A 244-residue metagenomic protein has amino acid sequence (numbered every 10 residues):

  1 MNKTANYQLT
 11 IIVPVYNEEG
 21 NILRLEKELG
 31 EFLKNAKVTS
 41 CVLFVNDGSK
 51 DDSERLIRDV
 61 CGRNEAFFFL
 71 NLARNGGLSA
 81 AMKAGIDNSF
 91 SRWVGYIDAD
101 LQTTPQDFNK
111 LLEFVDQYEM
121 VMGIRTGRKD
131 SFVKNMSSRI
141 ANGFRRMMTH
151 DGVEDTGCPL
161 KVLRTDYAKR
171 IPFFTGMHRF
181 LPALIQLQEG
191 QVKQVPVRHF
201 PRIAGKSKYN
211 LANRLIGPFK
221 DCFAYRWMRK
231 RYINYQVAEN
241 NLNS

Functional and structural regions predicted by a protein language model:
M1-F132, D166, L187, V192-V195 (+1 more regions): Structured catalytic core of nucleotide-sugar glycosyltransferases
M1-Y7, H150, F174-S244: Hydrophobic helical membrane-anchoring modules
S49, R74, K129, V133 (+3 more regions): Residue-level signature of the cytosolic catalytic core of signaling kinases
A81, P159, L181-P182: Short, hydrophobic alpha-helical packing/hinge segments within bilobed ligand-binding/sensory domains
I86-N88, L112-E113, S137-N142, N210-N213: Short, hinge-like loop/turn segments at secondary-structure boundaries
D116-K169, K220-F223: Short, flexible, basic/aromatic active-site loop/helix in glycosyltransferases
